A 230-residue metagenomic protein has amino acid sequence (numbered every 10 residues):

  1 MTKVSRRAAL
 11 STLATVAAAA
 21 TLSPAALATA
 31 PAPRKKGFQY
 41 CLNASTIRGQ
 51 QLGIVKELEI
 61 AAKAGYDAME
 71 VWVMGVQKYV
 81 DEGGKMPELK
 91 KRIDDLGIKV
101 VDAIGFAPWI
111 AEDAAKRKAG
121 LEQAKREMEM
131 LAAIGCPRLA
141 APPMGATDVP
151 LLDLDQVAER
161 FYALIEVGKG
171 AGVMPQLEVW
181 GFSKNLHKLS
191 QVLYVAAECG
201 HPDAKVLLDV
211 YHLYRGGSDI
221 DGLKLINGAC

Functional and structural regions predicted by a protein language model:
M1-A17: N-terminal secretory signal peptides and thylakoid transit peptides that target proteins across membranes
L13-P24, T29-K35, K56-E59, R92-K99 (+2 more regions): Active-site acidic/histidine proton-transfer and metal-coordination neighborhood in alpha/beta enzyme cores
R34-L52: Boundary/entry segment of secreted carbohydrate-active catalytic domains
E57-M74: Catalytic domains of carbohydrate-active enzymes, especially glycoside hydrolases
G65, C199-D203, N227-C230: Glycine-enriched alpha-helix->loop->beta-strand junction motifs that scaffold or abut catalytic
M69-E70, V101-A103, L139: Hydrophobic residues within beta-strands of alpha/beta enzymes
E70-K90, D148: Glycine-rich, proline-tolerant flexible connector loops at the mouths of alpha/beta enzymes
S218-C230: Glycoside hydrolase catalytic-domain groove-lining segments
